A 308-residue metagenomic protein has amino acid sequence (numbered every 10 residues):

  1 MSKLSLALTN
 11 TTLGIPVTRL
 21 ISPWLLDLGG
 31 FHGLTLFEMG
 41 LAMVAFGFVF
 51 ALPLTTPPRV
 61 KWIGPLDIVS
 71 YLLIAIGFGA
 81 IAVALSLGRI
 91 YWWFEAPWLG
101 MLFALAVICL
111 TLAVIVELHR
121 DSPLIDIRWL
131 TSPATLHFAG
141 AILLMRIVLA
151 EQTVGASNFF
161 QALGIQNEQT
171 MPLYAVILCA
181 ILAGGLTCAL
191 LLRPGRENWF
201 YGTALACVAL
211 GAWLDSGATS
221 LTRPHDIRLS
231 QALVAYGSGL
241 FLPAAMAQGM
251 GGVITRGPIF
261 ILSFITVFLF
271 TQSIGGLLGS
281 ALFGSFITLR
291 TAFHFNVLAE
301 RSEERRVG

Functional and structural regions predicted by a protein language model:
M1-V69: Helix-loop-helix hairpins in multi-pass membrane proteins, especially solute transporters
K3, L34-F37, M101, T170 (+2 more regions): Alpha-helical transmembrane segments of multi-pass secondary-active solute transporters
K3-T9, I63-L72, R128-T131, N198-L205: Cytoplasmic-side transmembrane-helix entry/capping segments in multi-pass membrane proteins
L4-I15, S70, I74, M145 (+2 more regions): Structural signature of transmembrane alpha-helices in multi-pass secondary transporters
H32-A42, P97-V107, I227-Y236: Alpha-helical transmembrane segments
F50-I63, V83-T170: Membrane-helix boundary/linker segments in multi-pass transporters
P123-F293: 12-transmembrane solute porter fold
R305-V307: Conserved small/polar residues in nucleotide/adenosyl-binding loops
